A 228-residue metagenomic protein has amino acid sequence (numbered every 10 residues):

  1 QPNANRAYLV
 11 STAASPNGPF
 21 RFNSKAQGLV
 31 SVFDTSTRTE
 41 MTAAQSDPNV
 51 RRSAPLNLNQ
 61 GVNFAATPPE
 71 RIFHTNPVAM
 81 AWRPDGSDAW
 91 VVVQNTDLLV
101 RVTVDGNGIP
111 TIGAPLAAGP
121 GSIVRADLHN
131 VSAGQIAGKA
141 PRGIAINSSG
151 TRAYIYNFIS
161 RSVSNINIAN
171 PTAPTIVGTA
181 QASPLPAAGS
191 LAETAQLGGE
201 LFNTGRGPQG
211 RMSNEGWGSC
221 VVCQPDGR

Functional and structural regions predicted by a protein language model:
Q1-P2, A26-L29, V62-A81, V131-A145 (+2 more regions): Signature of short aromatic-glycine-proline-rich micro-motifs recurring in repeat-based ectodomains
A4-N5, D85-S87, S149-T151: Short coil/turn segments that connect the beta-strands within blades of beta-propeller domains
L9-L29, R101: Short, conserved, GDST-rich strand-edge loop motifs in beta-rich repeat architectures
A13-S15, N95, D105, I159 (+2 more regions): Residue-level signature of beta-propeller blades and closely related beta-rich strand-turn architectures in secreted
S24, F33-Q45, V102-P115, I166-T175: Short loop/turn segments immediately following beta-strands, especially the blade-tip and inter-blade linker loops
S24-L29, T96, S160-S162: A detector of repeated loop/turn-to-beta-strand junctions in beta-rich toroidal repeat architectures
S36-T75, T111-I136, G178-E200: Surface-exposed loop and turn segments in beta-propeller and other repeat-based domains that flank or scaffold
G198, P208, E215-G227: The canonical Cys-X-X-Cys-His
